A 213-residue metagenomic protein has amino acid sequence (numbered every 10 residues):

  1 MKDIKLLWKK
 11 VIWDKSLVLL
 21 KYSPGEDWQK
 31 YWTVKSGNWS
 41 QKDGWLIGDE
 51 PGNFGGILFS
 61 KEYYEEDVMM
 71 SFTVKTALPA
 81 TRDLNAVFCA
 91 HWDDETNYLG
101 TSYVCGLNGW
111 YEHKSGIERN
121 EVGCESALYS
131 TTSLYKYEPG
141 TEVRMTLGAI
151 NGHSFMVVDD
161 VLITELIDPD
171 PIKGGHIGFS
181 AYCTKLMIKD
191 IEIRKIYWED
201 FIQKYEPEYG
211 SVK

Functional and structural regions predicted by a protein language model:
M1-V34, E199-K213: Extracellular carbohydrate-recognition regions
D3, D67, I172-K213: Ligand-recognition surfaces built from glycine- and aromatic
P24, M70-F72, P139-M156: Short tryptophan-centered beta-strand motifs in secreted/extracellular beta-sheet-rich domains of glycan-recognition
E26-F54: Extracellular glycan-recognition surfaces and repeat-rich motifs
G48-N120: Secretory/extracellular carbohydrate-interaction modules and structurally similar beta-sandwich "look-alikes"
G56-E62, T131-Y137, G178: Beta-strand-rich interaction surfaces with strong enrichment in secreted/lumenal proteins
E121-R144: Short, aromatic/His-centered strand-loop micro-motif at the edge of beta-sheets
V157-H176: Short, solvent-exposed beta-strand-to-loop segments that form ligand-recognition rims of beta-rich domains
